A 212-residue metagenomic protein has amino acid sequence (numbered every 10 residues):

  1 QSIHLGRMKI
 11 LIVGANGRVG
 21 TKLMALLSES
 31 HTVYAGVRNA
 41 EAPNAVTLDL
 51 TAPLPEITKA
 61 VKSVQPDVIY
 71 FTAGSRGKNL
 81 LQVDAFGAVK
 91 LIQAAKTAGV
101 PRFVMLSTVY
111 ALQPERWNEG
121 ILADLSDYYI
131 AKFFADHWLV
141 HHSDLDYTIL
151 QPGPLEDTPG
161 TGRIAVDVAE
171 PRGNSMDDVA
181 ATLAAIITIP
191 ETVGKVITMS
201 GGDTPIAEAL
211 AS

Functional and structural regions predicted by a protein language model:
M8-S30: N-terminal Rossmann NAD(P)H-binding glycine-rich loop of SDR-like oxidoreductase domains
L11, A40-T97, L112, I187-E191: NAD(P)H-binding glycine-rich loop region in Rossmannoid oxidoreductase-like domains and their noncatalytic homologs
H31, Q151-P154: Conserved SDR Rossmann-fold cofactor-binding beta-strand/turn motif
Y34, N39-A40, S75-G77, Q82 (+3 more regions): Conserved Rossmann-fold NAD(P)-dependent oxidoreductase catalytic core, especially the SDR/UDP-sugar
G87, A131, L150, E170-A185 (+1 more regions): Substrate-positioning beta->alpha
E115-R116, D157-I164, I187-K195: Glycine/proline-rich active-site loop of Rossmann-fold NAD(P)-dependent oxidoreductases
N118-S126, I130, P154-M176: SDR active-site lid
I186-A209: Core catalytic loop region at the nicotinamide-binding pocket of NAD(P)H-dependent oxidoreductases
